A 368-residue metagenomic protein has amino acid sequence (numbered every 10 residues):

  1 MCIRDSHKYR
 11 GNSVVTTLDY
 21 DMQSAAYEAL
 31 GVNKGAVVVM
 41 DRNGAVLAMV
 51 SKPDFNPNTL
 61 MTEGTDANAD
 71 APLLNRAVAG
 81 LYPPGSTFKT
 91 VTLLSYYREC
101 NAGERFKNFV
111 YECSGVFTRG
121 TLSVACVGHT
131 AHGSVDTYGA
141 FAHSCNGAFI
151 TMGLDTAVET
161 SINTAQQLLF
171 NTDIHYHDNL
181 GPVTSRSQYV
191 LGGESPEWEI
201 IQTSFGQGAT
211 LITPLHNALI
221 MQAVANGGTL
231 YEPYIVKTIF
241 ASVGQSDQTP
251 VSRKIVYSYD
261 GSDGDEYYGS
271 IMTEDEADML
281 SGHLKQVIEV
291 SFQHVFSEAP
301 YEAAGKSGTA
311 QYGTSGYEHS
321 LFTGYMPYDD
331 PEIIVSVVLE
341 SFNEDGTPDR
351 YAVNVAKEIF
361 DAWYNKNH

Functional and structural regions predicted by a protein language model:
M1-I3: Short, small-residue-biased leader/transition segments that mark boundaries at the very start of proteins
D5-S6, G35, D41-S86, V91-L339: Beta-lactam-recognizing serine transpeptidase/beta-lactamase-like catalytic domain environment
G11-D21: Bateman/CBS regulatory modules and CBS-like beta-alpha motifs in cytosolic regions of diverse proteins
Y20-G31: Short, basic/aromatic recognition patches
Q23, A277, S281, V353-K357: Hydrophobic face of alpha-helices
S24, A36, E344-D345: Short beta-strands and strand-coil junctions in structured, solvent-facing domains, enriched
S246-V251, D263-G264, V353-H368: Short, gly/Ser/Thr-rich active-site loops of penicillin-recognizing serine hydrolases
E340-V353: A short acidic/glycine-rich loop-to-helix N-cap element
